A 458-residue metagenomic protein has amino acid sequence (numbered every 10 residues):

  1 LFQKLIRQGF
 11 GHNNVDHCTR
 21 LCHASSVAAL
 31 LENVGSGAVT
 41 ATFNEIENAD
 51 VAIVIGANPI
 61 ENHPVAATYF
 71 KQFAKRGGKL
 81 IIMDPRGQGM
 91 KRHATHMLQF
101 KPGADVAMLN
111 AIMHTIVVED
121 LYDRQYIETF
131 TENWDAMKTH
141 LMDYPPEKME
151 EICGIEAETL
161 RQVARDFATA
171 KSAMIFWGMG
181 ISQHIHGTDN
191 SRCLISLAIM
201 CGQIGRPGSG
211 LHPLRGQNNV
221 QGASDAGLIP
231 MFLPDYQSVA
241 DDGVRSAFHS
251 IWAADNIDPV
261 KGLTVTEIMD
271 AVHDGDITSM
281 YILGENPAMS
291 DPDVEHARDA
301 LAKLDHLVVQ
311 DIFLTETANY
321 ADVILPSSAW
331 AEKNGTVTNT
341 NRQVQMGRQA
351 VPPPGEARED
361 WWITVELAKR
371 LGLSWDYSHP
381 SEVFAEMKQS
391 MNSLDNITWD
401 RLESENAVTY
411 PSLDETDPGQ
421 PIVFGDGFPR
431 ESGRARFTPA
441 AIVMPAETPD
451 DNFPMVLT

Functional and structural regions predicted by a protein language model:
L1-N219, L233, V239-G425, L457: Cofactor-pocket helix-loop regions in the catalytic cores of large enzyme subunits
Q221-A226: Extracellular/periplasmic loop regions
I229-M231: Flexible, surface-exposed loop regions and adjacent strand-edge segments of Gram-negative outer-membrane beta-barrel
A271, F428, A446-P449: Short, conserved, surface-exposed binding loops centered on an aromatic residue
G433-T458: Non-catalytic terminal/interface segments that mediate subunit docking, oligomerization, and allosteric communication
